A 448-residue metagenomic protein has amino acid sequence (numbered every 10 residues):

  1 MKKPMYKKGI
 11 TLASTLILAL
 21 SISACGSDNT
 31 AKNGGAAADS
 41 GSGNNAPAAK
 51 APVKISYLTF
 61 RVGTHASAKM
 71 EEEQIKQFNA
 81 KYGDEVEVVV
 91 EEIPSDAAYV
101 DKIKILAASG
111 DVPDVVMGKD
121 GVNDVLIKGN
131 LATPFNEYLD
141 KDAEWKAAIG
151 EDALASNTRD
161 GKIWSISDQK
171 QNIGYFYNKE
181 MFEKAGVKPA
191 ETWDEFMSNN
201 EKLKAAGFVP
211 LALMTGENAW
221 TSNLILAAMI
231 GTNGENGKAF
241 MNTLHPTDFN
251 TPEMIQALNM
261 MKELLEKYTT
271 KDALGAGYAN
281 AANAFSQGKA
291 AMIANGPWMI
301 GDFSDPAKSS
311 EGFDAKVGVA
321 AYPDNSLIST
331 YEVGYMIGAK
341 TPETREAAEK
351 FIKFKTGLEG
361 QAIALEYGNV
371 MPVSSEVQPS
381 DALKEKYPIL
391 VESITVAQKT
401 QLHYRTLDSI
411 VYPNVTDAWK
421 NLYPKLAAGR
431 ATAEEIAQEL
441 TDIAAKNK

Functional and structural regions predicted by a protein language model:
K8-L12, C25-K128, D140-E144, P189 (+4 more regions): Conserved N-terminal structural module of periplasmic/extracytoplasmic solute-binding proteins
Q77-D84, A185, E266-K267, P306-V370 (+1 more regions): Extracytoplasmic/periplasmic substrate-recognition and gating elements
I105, P113-D114, W145-E180, V209-T215 (+2 more regions): A structural signal for short loop-to-beta-strand junctions that line the ligand-binding cleft of periplasmic/secreted
D120-I173, M197, L224-A227, N236 (+3 more regions): Hinge/lid segment of periplasmic solute-binding proteins
N136-I149, N233-Q256, D305-G312, V317-L327 (+1 more regions): Short, solvent-exposed loop/beta-turn-alpha elements that line the ligand-binding surface or hinge of extracytoplasmic
R159-D168, I173, M197-P246, A290: Extracytoplasmic/periplasmic solute-binding protein
N200-K202, T243-A273: Glycine-centered hinge/linker elements that transmit conformational signals in sensory and ligand-binding systems
M371-Q378, I389-A445: C-terminal capping/gating helix-and-loop segments adjacent to ligand/active sites or protein-protein/ligand interfaces
